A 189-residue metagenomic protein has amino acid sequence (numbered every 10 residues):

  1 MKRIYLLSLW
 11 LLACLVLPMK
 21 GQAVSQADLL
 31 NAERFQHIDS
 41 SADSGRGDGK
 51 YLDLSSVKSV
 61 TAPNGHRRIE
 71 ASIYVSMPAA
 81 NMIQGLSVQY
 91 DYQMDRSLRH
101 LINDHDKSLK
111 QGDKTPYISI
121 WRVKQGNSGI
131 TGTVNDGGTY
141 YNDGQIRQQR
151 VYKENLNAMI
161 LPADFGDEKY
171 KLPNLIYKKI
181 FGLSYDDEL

Functional and structural regions predicted by a protein language model:
M1-A23: Classical Sec-dependent N-terminal signal peptides that target proteins to the secretory pathway
Q22-S87, D91-L189: N-terminal secretory-pathway/extracellular module detecting exported/lumenal segments and adjacent signal-anchor/first
